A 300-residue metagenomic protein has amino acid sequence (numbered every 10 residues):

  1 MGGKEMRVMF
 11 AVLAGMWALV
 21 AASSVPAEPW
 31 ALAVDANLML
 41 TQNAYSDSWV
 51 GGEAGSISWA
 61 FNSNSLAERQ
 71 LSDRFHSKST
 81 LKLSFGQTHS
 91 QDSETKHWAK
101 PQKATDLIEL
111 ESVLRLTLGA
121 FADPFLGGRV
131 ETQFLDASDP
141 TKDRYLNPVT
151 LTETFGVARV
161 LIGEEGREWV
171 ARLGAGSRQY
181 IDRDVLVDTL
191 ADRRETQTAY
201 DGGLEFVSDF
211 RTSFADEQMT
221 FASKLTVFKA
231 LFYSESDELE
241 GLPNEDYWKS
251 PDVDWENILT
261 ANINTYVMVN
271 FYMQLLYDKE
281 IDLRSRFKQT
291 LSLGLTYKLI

Functional and structural regions predicted by a protein language model:
V34-A36, S79, L126-G128, F155 (+3 more regions): Membrane-embedded beta-strand positions of outer-membrane beta-barrel proteins
L38-A44, L83-H89, V130-D136, L161 (+5 more regions): Transmembrane beta-strands of outer-membrane beta-barrel pores
T41-N62, Q91-P101: Surface-exposed strand-loop-strand hairpins of Gram-negative outer-membrane beta-barrel proteins
S48-E53, T95-K100, A137-Y145, L190-Q197 (+2 more regions): Extracellular loop and loop/strand-boundary signature of outer-membrane beta-barrel proteins
S65-R69, L116, R159-L161, S208-F214 (+3 more regions): Residue-level signature of outer-membrane beta-barrel architecture
F75-H76, F121-P124, E164-W169, D216-F221 (+1 more regions): Repeated loop/turn-to-beta-strand initiation elements of outer-membrane beta-barrel proteins
V170, G174-N262: Outer-membrane beta-barrel transmembrane domain signature
F287-I300: Outer-membrane beta-barrel "beta-signal"
